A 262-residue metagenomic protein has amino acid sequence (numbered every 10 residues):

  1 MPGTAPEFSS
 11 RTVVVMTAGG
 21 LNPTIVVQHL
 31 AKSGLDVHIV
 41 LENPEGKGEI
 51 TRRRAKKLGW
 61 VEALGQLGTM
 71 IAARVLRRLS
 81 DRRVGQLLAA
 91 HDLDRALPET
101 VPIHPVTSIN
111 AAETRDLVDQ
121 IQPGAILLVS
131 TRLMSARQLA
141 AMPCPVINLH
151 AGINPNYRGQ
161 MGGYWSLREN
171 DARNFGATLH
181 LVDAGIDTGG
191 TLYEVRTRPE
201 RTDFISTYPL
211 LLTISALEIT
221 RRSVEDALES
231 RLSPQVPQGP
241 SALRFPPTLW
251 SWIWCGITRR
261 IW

Functional and structural regions predicted by a protein language model:
M1-W262: One-carbon transfer enzymes
